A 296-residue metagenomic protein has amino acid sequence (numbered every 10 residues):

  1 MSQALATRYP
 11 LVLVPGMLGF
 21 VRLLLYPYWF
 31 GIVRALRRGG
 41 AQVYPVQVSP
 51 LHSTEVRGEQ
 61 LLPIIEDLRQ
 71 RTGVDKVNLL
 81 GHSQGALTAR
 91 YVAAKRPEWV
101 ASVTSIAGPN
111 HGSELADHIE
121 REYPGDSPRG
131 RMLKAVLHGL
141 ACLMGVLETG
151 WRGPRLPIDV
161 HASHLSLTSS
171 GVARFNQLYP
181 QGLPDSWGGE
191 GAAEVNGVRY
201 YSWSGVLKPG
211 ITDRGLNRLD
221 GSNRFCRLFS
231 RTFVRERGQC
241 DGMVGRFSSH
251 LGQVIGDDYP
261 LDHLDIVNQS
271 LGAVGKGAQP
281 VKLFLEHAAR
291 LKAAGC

Functional and structural regions predicted by a protein language model:
M1-L5, G191-A192: Short boundary motifs at domain starts and secondary-structure transition points
A4-V77, M132-L133: Active-site catalytic motif of lipid deacylating hydrolases and related acyltransferases
P15, V43, E59-F175: Serine-dependent carboxylesterase/thioesterase catalytic core of lipase-like alpha/beta-hydrolase/SGNH enzymes
M17-G19, P50-L51, P109-H111, G205-G210 (+1 more regions): Short, solvent-exposed loop/turn segments at secondary-structure junctions
L24-Y26, E114-I119, I211-L216: Short aromatic-enriched loop/helix-cap "lid" or pocket-rim segments at secondary-structure transitions that line
Y28-G31, R96-E98, I119-Y123, L219 (+1 more regions): Glycine-rich, phosphate-binding/catalytic loops in enzymes
W151-G210, L216: A conserved mid-domain beta-alpha-beta active-site/ligand-binding segment of alpha/beta enzyme cores
W187-C296: C-terminal catalytic-base region of ester-bond hydrolases, centering on the histidine of the charge-relay
